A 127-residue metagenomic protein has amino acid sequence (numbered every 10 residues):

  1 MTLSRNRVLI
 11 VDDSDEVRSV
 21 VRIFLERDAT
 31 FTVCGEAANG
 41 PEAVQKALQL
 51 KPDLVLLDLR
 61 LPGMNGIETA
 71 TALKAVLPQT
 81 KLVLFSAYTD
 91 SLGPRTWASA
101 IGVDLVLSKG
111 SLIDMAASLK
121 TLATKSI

Functional and structural regions predicted by a protein language model:
M1-R7, I113-I127: Non-catalytic signal-transmission and effector/linker regions of two-component phosphorelay proteins
D12, D58: Active-site residues of response regulator receiver
D15-G35: Two-component/phosphorelay signaling modules centered on CheY-like receiver
V17, P62, D90: The feature encodes the CheY-like receiver
N39-E42, N65-E68: Acidic catalytic/metal-coordinating carboxylates
G66, W97-D104: As written
I67-P78: Short amphipathic alpha-helix used as the core "switch/output" element in two-component signaling
F85-S86: Hydrophobic/aromatic residues positioned on beta-strands within the core alpha/beta folds
